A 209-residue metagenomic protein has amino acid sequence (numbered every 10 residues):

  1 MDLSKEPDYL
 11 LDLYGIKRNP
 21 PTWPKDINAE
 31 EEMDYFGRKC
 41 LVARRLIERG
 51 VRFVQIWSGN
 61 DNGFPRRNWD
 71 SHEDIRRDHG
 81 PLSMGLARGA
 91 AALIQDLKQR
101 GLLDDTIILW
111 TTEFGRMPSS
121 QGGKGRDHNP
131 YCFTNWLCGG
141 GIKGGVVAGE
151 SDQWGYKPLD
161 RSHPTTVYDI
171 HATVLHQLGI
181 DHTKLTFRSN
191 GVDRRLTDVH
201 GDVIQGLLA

Functional and structural regions predicted by a protein language model:
M1-A209: Ligand-binding pockets and gating/stacking loops
